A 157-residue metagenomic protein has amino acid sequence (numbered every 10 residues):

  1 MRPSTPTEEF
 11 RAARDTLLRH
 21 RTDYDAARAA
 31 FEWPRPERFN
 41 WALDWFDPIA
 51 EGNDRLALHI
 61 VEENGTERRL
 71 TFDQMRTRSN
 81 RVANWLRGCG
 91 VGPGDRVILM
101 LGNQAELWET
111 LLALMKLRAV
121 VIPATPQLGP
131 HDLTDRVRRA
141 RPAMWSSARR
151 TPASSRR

Functional and structural regions predicted by a protein language model:
M1-L70, Q74-R87: N-lobe entry segment of adenylate-forming
R2-F10, G88-C89, L112, K116-R157: Structural core segment of the AMP-binding/adenylate-forming
D54-L112, G129-T134, R138: Conserved AMP-binding/adenylate-forming core of the ANL superfamily
